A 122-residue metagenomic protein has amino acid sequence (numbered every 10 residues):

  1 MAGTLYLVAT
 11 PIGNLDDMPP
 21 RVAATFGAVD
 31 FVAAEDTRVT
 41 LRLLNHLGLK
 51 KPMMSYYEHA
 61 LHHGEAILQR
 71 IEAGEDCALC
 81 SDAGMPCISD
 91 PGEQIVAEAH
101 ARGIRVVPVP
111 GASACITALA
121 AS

Functional and structural regions predicted by a protein language model:
M1-H59: Glycine-rich, flexible N-terminal cofactor/catalytic loop recognition
L5, T40, G64, G92-E93 (+1 more regions): A general structural signal for well-ordered alpha-helical segments in protein cores
D17-M18, L43-L44, E65, I88-D90 (+1 more regions): Short glycine-/acidic-enriched loop or helix-start segments at secondary-structure transitions that form or flank
A23, N45, L68-Q69, S122: Short secondary-structure boundary/capping segments
H46-K50, R70-I71, G92-E93: Glycine-rich loop at the start of a catalytic domain that most often binds anionic cofactors/ligands
L49, L61, E72-D76: Generic short alpha-helical segment signal, independent of protein family or function, capturing local helix propensity
H59-L68: Glycine-rich, highly charged phosphate/nucleotide-binding loops
E72-S122: Short glycine-cluster motifs
